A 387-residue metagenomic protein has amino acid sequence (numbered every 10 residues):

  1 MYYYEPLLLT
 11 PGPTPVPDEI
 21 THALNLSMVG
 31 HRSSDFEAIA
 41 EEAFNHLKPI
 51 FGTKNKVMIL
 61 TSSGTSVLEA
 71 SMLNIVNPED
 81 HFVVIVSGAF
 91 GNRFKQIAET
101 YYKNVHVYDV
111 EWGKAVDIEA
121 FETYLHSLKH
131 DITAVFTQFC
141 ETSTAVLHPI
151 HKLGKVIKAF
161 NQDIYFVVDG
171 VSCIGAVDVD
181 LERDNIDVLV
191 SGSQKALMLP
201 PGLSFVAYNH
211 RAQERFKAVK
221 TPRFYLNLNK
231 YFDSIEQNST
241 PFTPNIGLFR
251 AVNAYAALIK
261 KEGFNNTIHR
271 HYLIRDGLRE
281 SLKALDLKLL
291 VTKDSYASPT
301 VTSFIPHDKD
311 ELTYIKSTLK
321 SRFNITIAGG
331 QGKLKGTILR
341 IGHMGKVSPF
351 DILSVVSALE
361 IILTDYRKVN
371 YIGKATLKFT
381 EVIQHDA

Functional and structural regions predicted by a protein language model:
E5-T61, T65: A glycine-/small-polar-enriched, mobile loop at the entrance of the PLP active site in fold-type I
P15-V16, Q194-E280, A284: Active-site C-terminal subdomain of aminotransferase-like
K54-V83, S87, G91-Q96: Conserved beta-loop-alpha segment that forms the PLP phosphate-binding cup at the N-terminus of a helix
V116-V171, G175: Active-site phosphate-binding strand-loop segment of PLP-dependent enzymes
E182-Q194: Conserved active-site segment immediately N-terminal to the catalytic lysine that forms the internal aldimine
K288-R322: Conserved PLP-binding catalytic core of the aspartate aminotransferase-like
K333, T337-A387: PLP-dependent enzyme catalytic core of the Aspartate aminotransferase-like
